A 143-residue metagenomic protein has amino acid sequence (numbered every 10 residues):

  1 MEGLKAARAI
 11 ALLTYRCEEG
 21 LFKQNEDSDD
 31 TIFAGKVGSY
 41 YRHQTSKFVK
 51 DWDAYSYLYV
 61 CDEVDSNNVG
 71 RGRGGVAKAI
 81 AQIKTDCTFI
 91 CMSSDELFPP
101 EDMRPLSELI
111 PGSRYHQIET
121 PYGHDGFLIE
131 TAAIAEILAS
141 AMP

Functional and structural regions predicted by a protein language model:
M1-K47: Alpha/beta-hydrolase-fold enzymes
L13, D51, L109: Conserved catalytic core of Hanks-type protein kinase domains
H43-Q44, Y59-A79: Active-site nucleophile elbow and catalytic-triad environment of alpha/beta-hydrolase enzymes
Y55-D62, E136: Feature representing long, continuous alpha-helical segments
S66-N68, E96-P99, G123-G126: Flexible loop/turn segments at secondary-structure boundaries
G72-V76, T85, E96-E108: Short alpha-helix in the alpha/beta-hydrolase fold that links the catalytic acid
I83, F89-C91: Short beta-strand/loop motif that positions the catalytic acidic residue of the alpha/beta-hydrolase fold
R104-P105, G112-P143: Catalytic active-site module of serine/aspartate enzymes centered on a nucleophile-bearing elbow/loop
